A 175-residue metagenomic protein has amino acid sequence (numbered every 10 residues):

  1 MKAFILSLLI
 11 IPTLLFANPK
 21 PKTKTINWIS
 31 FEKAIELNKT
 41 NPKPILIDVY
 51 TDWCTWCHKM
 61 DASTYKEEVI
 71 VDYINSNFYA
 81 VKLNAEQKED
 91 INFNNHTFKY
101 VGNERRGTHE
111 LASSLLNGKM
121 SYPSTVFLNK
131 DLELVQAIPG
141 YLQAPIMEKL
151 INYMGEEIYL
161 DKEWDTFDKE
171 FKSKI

Functional and structural regions predicted by a protein language model:
M1-I5: Positively charged n-region of N-terminal signal peptides that target proteins for export
L8-A17: Hydrophobic h-region of N-terminal signal peptides that target proteins for export in Gram-negative bacteria
N27-I45, I74: A short beta-strand-turn-helix
N41-T55, A80: Short active-site neighborhood of thiol/selenol oxidoreductases, capturing the structured segment around
H58-N75: Typically the conserved alpha-helix immediately C-terminal to a functionally engaged Cys/Sec in thioredoxin-like
A80, L111-S114, M120-I138: A short, hydrophobic beta-strand/beta-hairpin element that forms part of a small beta-sheet core
T97-K119: Short, internal strand/loop/helix patches that form the active-site neighborhood or redox-interaction surface
L134-I175: Thiol-/selenol-based redox modules, centered on thioredoxin-like and closely related oxidoreductase domains
